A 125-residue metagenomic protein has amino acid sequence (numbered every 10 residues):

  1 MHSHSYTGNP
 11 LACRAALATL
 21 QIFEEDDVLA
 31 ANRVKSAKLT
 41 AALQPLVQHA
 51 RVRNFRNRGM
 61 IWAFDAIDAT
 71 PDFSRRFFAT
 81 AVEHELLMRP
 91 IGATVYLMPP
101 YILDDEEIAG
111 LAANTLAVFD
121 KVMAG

Functional and structural regions predicted by a protein language model:
M1-G125: Conserved N-terminal phosphate-binding loop of PLP-dependent enzymes in the Aspartate aminotransferase
